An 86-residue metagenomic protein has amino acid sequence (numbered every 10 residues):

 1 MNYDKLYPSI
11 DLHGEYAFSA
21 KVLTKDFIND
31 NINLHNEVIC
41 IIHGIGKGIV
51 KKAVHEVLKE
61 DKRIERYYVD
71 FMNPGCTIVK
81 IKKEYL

Functional and structural regions predicted by a protein language model:
M1-L86: Long, charged, low-complexity intrinsically disordered regions
